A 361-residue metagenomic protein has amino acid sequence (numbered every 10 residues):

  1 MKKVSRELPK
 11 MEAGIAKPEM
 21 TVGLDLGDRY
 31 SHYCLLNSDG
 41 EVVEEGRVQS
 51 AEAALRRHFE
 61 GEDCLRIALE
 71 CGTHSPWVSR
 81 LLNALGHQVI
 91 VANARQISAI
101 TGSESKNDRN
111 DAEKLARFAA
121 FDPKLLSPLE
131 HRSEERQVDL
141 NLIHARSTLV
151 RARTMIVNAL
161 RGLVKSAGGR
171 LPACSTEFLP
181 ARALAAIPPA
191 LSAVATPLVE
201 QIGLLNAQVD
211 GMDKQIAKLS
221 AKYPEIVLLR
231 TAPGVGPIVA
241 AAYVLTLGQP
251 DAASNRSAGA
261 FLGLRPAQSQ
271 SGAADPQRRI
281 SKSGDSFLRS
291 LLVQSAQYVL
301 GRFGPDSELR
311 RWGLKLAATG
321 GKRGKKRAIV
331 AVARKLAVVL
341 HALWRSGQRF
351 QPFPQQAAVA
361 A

Functional and structural regions predicted by a protein language model:
M1-M20, E41, Q355-A361: Intrinsically disordered, low-complexity and often Lys/Arg-enriched segments
R6, N141-L228: Glycine-rich, often acidic, oxyanion-interacting loops/wings at catalytic, nucleic-acid, or phospho-protein interfaces
A16-N37, L115, L149: Gly/Thr-rich phosphate-binding beta-strand-loop-beta motif of the actin/hexokinase/Hsp70
R29-A53: Short glycine-rich, Thr/Ser-proximal phosphate-binding strand/loop in the N-terminal lobe of ATP-dependent enzymes
S50-R66: Short, basic/hydrophobic alpha-helical segments
N83, I90-L129, Q137, N141 (+3 more regions): Short alpha-helix plus adjacent loop in nuclease-associated cores
S103, N107, L228-T231, P237 (+2 more regions): Phosphate-backbone recognition surface of nucleic-acid-processing proteins
A273, R310-A361: Low-complexity, acidic/Ser/Thr- and charged residue-rich accessory regions of DNA metabolism proteins
